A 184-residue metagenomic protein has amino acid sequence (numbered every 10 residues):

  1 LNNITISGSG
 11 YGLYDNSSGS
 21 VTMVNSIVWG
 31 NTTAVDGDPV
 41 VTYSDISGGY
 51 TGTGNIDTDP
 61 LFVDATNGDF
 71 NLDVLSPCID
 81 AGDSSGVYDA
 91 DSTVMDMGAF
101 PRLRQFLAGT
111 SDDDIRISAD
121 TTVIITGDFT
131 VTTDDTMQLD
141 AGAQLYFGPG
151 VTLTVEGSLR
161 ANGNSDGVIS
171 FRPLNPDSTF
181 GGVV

Functional and structural regions predicted by a protein language model:
L1-N71: Predominantly extracellular beta-rich ligand-binding scaffolds that present long acidic/polar faces for carbohydrate
N2, G181-V184: Short, intrinsically disordered, charge-balanced linker/junction segments flanking boundaries in proteins
N2, Y14, V63-D64, D73 (+4 more regions): Residue-level detector of conserved, well-ordered beta-strand and adjacent loop positions that form binding/recognition
G54-F100: C-terminal accessory segments
F100-A119: Low-complexity, Pro/Thr/Ser/Gly/Ala-rich linker/spacer regions in secreted, extracellular modular proteins
S118-G182: Extracellular beta-helix/beta-solenoid repeat scaffolds
